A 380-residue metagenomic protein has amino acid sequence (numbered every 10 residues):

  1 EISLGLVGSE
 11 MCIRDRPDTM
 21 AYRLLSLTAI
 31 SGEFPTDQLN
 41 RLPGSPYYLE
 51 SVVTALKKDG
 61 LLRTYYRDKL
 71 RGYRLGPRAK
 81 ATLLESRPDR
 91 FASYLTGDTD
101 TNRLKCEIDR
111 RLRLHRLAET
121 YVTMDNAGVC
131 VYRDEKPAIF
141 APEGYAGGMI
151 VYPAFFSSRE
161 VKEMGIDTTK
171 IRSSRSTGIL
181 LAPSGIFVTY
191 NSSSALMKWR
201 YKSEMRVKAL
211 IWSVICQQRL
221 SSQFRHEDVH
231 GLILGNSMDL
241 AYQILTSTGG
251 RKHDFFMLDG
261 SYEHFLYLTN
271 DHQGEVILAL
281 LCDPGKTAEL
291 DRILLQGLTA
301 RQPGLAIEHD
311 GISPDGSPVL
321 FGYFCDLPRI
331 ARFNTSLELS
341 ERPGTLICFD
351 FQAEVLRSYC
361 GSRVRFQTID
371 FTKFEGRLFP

Functional and structural regions predicted by a protein language model:
E1-I13: Short, small-residue-biased leader/transition segments that mark boundaries at the very start of proteins
P17-D18, P35, R67-P88: Short, cationic-aromatic polyanion-contact patches
S31-L42: Short acidic, hydrophobic short linear motifs in intrinsically disordered regions
G44-K58: Short amphipathic alpha-helical interaction segments
K57-R67: A short, conserved structural fragment
R78-I108: Short, amphipathic alpha-helical interaction segments positioned at domain boundaries
D100-K198: Exposed, interaction-prone assembly regions rather than primary DNA-binding/catalytic cores
T189-K198, S203-P380: Long, compositionally biased intrinsically disordered regions
